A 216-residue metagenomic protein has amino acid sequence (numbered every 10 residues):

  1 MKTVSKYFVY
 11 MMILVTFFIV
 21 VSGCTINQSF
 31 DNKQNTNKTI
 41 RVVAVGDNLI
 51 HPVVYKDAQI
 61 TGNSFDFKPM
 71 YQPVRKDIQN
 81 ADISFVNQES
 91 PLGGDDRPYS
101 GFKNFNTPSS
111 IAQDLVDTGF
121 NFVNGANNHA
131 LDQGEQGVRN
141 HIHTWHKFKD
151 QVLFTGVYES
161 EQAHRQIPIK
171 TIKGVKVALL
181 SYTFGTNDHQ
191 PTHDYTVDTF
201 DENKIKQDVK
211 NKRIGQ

Functional and structural regions predicted by a protein language model:
M1-Q28: Sec-dependent N-terminal signal peptides of Gram-positive bacterial secreted proteins and lipoproteins
T25-Q216: Acidic, metal/ion-coordinating pockets
